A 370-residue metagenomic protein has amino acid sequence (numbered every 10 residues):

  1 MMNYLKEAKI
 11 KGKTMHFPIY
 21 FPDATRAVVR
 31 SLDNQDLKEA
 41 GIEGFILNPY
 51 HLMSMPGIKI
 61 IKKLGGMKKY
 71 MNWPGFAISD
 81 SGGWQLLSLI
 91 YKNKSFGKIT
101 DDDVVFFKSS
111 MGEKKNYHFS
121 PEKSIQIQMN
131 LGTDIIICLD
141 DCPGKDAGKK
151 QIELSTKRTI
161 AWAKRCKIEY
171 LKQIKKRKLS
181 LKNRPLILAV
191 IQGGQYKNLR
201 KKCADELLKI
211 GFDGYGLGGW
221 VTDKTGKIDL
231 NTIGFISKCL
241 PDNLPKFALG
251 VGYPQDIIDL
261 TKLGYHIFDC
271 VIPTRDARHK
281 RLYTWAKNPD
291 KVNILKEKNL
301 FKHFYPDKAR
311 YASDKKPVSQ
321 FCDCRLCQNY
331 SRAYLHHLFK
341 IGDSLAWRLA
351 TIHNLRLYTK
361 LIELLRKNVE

Functional and structural regions predicted by a protein language model:
M1-K9, M15-A24, V28-S31, N130 (+2 more regions): C-terminal extensions of enzymes
M1-S180, A309: Non-catalytic, usually N-terminal nucleic-acid engagement modules in DNA/RNA processing proteins
G41-E43, W73-A77, G132-I135, K182-I187 (+3 more regions): Short, well-ordered coil/turn segments that N-cap beta-strands
S124, S155, T159-W162, C166 (+5 more regions): Alpha-helical packing segments of well-folded alpha/beta enzyme cores
G144-K149, E153, G214-V221, S344-W347: Glycine- and acidic
K157-I160, E169, Q173, R177 (+1 more regions): Glycine-rich phosphate/ribose-binding loops and adjacent secondary-structure elements that form binding surfaces
K164, I168-L171, P241, K340 (+2 more regions): Generic secondary-structure signature for well-ordered alpha-helical cores
